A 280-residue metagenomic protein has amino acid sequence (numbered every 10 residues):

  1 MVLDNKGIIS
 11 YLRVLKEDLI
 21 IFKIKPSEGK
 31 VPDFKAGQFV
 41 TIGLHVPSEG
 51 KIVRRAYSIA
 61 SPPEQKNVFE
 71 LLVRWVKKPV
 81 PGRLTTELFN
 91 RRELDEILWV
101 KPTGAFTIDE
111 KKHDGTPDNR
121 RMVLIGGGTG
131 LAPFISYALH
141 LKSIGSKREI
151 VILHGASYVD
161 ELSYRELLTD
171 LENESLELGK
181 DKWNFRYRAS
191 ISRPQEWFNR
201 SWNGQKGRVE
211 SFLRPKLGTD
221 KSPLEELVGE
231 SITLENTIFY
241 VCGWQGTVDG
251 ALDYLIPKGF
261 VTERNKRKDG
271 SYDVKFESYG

Functional and structural regions predicted by a protein language model:
M1-K16: Short, low-complexity N-terminal leaders and the immediately following helix N-cap/first helix
L3, L153, V159-G280: Reductase modules of NAD(P)H-dependent flavoproteins
I8-S10, I20-V123, D273-G280: FAD-binding FR-type
G43, H140-I144, Y254-K258: Active-site catalytic microenvironments for nucleophilic, acid-base chemistry
I59, P133-G145: Histidine-anchored nucleotide/phosphate-binding helix
T116-P117, S143-S146, K180-D181, I232-L234: Short, conserved loop/helix-junction motifs that constitute active-site signature segments in enzyme catalytic cores
R121-V123, E149-V151, I238: Structural motif
G127-A132: Ser/Thr-glycine-rich phosphate-binding loops at phosphate-binding pockets of nucleotides, nucleotide cofactors
